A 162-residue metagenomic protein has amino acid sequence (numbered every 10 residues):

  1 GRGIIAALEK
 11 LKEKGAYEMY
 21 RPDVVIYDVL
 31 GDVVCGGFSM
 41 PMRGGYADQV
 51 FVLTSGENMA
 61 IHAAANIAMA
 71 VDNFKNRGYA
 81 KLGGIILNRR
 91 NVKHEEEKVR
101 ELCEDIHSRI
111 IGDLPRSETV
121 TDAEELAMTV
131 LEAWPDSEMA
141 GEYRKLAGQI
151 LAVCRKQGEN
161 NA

Functional and structural regions predicted by a protein language model:
R2-G3: Glycine-rich oxoanion-binding loops at beta->alpha junctions
A6, K10-V24, V29-D113, D122: Conserved catalytic-core segment of NTP-binding enzymes
R116: Active-site donor-binding loop signature of nucleotide-sugar glycosyltransferases
T119: Conserved Rossmann-fold dehydrogenase catalytic segment
L126-S137: C-terminal boundary of histidine-terminating zinc-finger modules
P135-L146: Short, hydrophobic-biased amphipathic alpha-helical segments
A147-G158: Short, hydrophobic alpha-helical segments
